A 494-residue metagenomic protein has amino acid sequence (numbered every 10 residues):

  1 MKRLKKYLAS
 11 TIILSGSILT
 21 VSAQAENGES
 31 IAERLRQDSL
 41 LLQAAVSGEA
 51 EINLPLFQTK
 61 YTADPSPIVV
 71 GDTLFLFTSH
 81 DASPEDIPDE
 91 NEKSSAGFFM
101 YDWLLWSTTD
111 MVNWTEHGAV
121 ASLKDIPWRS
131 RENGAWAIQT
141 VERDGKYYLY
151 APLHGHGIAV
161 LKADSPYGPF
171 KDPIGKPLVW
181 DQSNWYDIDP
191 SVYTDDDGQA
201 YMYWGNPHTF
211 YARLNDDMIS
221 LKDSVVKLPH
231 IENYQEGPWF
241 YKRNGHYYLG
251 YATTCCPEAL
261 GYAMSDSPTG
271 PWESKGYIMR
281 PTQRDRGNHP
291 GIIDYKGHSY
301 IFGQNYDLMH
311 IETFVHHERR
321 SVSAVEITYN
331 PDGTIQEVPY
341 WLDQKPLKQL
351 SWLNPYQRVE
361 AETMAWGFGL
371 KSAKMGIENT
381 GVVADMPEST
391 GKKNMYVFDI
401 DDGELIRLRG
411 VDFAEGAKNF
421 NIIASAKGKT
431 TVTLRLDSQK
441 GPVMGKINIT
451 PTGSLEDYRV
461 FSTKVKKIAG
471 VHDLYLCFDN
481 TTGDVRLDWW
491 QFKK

Functional and structural regions predicted by a protein language model:
M1-S30: Bacterial Sec-dependent N-terminal signal peptides
E26-K494: Carbohydrate-active catalytic/glycan-binding domains of CAZyme proteins, especially the secreted or lumenal ectodomains
